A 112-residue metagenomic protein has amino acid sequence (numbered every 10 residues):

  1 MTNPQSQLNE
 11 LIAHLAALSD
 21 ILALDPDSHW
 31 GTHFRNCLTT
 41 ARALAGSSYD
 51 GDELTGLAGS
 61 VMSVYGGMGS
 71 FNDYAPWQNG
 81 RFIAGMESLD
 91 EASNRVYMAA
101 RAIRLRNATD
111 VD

Functional and structural regions predicted by a protein language model:
M1-L38, R95-T109: Short terminal alpha-helical segments
N3, Q7, L22, P26 (+2 more regions): Non-transmembrane, amphipathic alpha-helical segments
Q7, L11-H14, L18, S48 (+3 more regions): Residue-level signal for well-ordered alpha-helical segments
L24-Y74: Amphipathic alpha-helical interaction modules
V61, Y65-D112: Amphipathic alpha-helical binding modules
